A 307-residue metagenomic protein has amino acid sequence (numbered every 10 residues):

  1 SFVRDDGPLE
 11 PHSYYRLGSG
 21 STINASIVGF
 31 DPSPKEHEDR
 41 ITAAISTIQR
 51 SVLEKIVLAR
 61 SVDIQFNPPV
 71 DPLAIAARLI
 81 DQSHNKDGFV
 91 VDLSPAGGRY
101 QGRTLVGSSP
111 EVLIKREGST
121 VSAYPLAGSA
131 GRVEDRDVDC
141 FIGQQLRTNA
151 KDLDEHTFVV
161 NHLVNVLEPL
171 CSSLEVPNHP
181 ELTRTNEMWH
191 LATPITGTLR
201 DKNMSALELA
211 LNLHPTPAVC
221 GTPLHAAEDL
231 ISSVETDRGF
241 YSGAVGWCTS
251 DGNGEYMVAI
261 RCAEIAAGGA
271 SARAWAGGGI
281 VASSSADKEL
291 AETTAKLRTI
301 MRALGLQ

Functional and structural regions predicted by a protein language model:
F2-K35, D39-T42, S46, R60-N67 (+2 more regions): Contiguous alpha-helical scaffold segments within structured protein domains that host functional hotspots
P34, P69, S284-D287: Ordered, soluble secondary-structure elements with a strong preference for glycine-centered loop motifs and nearby
E54-K55, L174: Residue-level detector of short coil/turn "hinge" positions at structural boundaries
I56, G88-D92, G239-G246: A short glycine-rich, hydrophobically flanked beta-strand micro-motif that places a catalytic Asp/Glu for divalent metal
R60-D154, F158, P169-E175, G252-G277: An anion-binding catalytic pocket shared by soluble metabolic enzymes
P194-Q307: Conserved hydrophobic core element of enzyme catalytic domains
